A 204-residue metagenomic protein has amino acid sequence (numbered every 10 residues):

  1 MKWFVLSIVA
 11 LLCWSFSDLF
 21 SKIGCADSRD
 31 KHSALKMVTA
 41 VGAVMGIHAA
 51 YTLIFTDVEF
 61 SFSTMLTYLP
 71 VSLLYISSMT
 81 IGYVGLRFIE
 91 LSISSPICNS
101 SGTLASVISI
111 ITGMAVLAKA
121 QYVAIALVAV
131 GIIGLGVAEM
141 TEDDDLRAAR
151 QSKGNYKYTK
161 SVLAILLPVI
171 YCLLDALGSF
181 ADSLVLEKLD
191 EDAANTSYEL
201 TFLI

Functional and structural regions predicted by a protein language model:
M1-V9, S100-L173: Juxtamembrane helix-loop boundary signature in multi-pass membrane transporters
W3-A10, A40, A50, D57-I81 (+1 more regions): Loop-to-transmembrane-helix transition segments
F16-A43, L174-I204: Juxtamembrane helix-loop-helix junctions in multi-pass membrane proteins
D18-R29, I76-I93, I133-D144: C-terminal ends of transmembrane helices
D30, T56-F62, S152-S161, A193: Helix-boundary and loop/linker segments of multi-pass membrane transporters
L53-S63, G113-L117, F180-T196: Membrane-interface helix termini and inter-helical loops of multi-pass transporters
V71-Y75, Y83-V128, E199-L203: Specific alpha-helical transmembrane segments that line the substrate/conduction pathway and gating interfaces
